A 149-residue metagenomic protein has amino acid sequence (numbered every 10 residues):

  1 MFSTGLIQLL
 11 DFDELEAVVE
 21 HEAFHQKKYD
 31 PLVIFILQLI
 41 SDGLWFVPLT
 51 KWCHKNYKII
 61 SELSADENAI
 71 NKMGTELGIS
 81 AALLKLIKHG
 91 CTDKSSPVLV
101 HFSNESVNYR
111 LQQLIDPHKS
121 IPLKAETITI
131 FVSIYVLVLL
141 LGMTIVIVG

Functional and structural regions predicted by a protein language model:
F2, D13-L37, A65-D66: Active-site recognition of the HExxH zinc-binding catalytic motif
L6-L10: Short acidic, S/G/P-rich loop/turn micro-motifs used as interaction or catalytic elements
D30-H54, K58: Post-HEXXH active-site segment of zinc metalloproteases
P31-L39, G78, S106-R110: Generic alpha-helical secondary structure signal
W52-Y109: Short helix/loop segments within enzyme catalytic domains that coordinate or immediately flank catalytic cofactors
H89-G149: Cytosolic-facing loops and C-terminal tails of multi-pass membrane proteins
